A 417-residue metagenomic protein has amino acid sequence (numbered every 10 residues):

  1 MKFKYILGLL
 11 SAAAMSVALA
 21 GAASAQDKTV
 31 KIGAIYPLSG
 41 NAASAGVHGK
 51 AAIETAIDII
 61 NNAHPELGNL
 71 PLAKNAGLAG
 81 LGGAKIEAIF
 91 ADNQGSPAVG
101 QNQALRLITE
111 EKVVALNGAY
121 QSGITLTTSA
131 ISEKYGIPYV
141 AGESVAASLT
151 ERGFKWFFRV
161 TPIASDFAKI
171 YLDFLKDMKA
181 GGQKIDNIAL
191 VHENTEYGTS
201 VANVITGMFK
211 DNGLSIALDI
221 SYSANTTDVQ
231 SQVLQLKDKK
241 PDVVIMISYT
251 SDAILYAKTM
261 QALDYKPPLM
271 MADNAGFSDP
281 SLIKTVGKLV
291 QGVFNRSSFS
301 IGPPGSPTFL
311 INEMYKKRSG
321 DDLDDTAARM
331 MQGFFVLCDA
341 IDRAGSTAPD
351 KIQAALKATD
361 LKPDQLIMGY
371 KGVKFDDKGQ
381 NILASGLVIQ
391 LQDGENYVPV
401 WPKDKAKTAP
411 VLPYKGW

Functional and structural regions predicted by a protein language model:
K2-A13, A25-W417: Extracytosolic ligand-binding ectodomains
V17-A25: Sec/Tat signal peptide C-region and signal peptidase I cleavage site
